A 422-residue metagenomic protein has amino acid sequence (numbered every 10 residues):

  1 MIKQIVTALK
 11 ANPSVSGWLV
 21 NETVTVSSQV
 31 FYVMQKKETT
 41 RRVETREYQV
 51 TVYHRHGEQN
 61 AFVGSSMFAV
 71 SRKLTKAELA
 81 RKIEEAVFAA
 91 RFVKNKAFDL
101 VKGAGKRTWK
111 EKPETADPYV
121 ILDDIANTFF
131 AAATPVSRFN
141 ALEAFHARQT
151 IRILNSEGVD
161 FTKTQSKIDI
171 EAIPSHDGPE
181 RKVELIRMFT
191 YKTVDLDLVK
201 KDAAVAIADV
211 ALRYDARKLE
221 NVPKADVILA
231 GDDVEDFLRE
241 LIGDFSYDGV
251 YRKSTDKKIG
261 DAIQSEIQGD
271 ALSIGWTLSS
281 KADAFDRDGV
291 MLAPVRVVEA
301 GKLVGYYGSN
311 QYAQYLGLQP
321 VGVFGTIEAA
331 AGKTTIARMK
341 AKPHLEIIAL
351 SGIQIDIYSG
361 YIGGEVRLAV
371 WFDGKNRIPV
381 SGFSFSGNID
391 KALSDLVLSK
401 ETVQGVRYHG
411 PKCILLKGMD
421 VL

Functional and structural regions predicted by a protein language model:
I2-T7, V15-S28, K76-K163, K201-E235: Acidic low-complexity segments
L9-K10, K37-R41, T128-A133, S156-T164 (+7 more regions): A generic local secondary-structure boundary/capping motif
S16-Q49, A141-F161, R287-D288, P343-V366: Structured beta-strand/loop patches that form or line metal/cofactor-binding pockets in enzymes
T23, F31, D124-K201, D248-G275: Extended amphipathic alpha-helical scaffolds
S27-F88: N-terminal alpha-helical targeting/anchoring segments
E44-E58, F161-Y191, V297-E299, V366-D373: Short beta-strand elements
A61-R72, G103-Y119, E171-S175, R181-K200: Short His/Asp/Glu-rich catalytic/ion-coordination signatures at enzyme active sites or charged loops
I259-L422: Dual-mode signal for accessory low-complexity, basic/Gly-rich regions
